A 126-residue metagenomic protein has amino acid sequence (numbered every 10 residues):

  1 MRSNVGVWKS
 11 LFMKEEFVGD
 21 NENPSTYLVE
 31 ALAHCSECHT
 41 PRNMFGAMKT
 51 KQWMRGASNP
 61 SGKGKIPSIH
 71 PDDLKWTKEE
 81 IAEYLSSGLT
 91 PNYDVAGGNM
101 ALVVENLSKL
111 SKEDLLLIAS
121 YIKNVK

Functional and structural regions predicted by a protein language model:
M1-F12, P41-D73, V95-N99, S108: Primarily the internal scaffold of c-type cytochrome electron-transfer domains, especially repeated/multiheme c-type
R2-E30: Electrostatic cytochrome c docking/interface patches
G19, G98-V103: Short glycine/proline-rich turn/loop motifs
S25, L32-R42, I118: The canonical Cys-X-X-Cys-His
V29, H39, S86-L89, K126: Protein kinase-like catalytic domain
A33, W53-T90, V103-L116: Electron-transfer interface patches adjacent to heme c in soluble/periplasmic c-type cytochromes and di-/multiheme
S36, F45-A47, W76-E80, T90-G97: Substrate-binding/catalytic groove segments of enzymes that remodel or degrade extracellular structural polymers
